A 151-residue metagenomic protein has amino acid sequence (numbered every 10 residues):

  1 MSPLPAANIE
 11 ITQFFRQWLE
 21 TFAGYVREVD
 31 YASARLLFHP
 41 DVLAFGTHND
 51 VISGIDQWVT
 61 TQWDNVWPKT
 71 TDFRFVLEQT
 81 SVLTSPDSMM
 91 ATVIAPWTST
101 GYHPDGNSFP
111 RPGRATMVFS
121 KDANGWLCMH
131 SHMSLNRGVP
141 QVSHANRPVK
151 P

Functional and structural regions predicted by a protein language model:
M1-P40, N146-P151: Short, low-complexity N-terminal intrinsically disordered segments enriched in polar/charged residues
F15, L19-F22, V26, F38 (+3 more regions): Hydrophobic alpha-helical core bundles mediating ligand binding, dimerization, or RNAP-core interactions
Y31-M89, P110: A solvent-exposed, acidic/Ser-Thr-rich amphipathic alpha-helical stretch
Q62-W63, L77-L83, W97-S99, R114-S120 (+1 more regions): Hydrophobic/aromatic beta-strand elements that line small-molecule binding cavities or substrate pockets in beta-rich
E78-P86, M133-N136, A145-P151: Glycine-rich beta-strand-turn "strand-cap" elements at beta-sheet edges
S88-S99: A short hydrophobic beta-strand element
S99-F109: Short, cysteine-centered beta-strand-loop-beta hairpins and adjacent loop/turn segments enriched in charged/polar
P112-S143: Short beta-strand edge/turn micro-motifs at domain boundaries
